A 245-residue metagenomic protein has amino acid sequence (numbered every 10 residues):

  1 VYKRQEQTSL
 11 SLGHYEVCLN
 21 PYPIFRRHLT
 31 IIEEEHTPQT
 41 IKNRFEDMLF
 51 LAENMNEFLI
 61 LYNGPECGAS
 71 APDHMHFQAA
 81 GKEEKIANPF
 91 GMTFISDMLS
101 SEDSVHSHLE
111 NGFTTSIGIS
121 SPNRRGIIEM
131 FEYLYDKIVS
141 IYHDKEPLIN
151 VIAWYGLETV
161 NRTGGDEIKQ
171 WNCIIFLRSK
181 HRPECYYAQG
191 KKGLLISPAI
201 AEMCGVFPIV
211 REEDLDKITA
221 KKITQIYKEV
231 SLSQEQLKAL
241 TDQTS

Functional and structural regions predicted by a protein language model:
V1-Y2: Short, small-residue-biased leader/transition segments that mark boundaries at the very start of proteins
S9, C18-F25, S107-E110, P198-I200: Short glycine/proline-enriched loop/turn "hinge" motifs that connect secondary-structure elements and lie
L12: N-terminal short beta-loop-beta anion/metal-coordinating cradle
Y15, R27, T37-Q39: Non-catalytic N-terminal regions of enzymes
I31-I32: Short hydrophobic beta-strand that contains or immediately precedes a catalytic carboxylate
E35-F45, L51-I60, P65-A71, A80-S245: Conserved His + Asp/Glu catalytic blocks
H76: Conserved, mostly hydrophobic/aromatic
